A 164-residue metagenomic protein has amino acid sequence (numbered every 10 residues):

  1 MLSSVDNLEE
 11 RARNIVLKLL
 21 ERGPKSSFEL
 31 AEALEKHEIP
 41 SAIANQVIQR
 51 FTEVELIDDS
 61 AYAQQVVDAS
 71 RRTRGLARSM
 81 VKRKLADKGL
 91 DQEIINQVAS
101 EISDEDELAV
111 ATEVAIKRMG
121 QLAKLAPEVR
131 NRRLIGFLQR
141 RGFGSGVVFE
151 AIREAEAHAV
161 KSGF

Functional and structural regions predicted by a protein language model:
M1-F164: An alpha-helical, amphipathic repeat domain used for nucleic-acid recognition, typified by the mTERF helical solenoid
